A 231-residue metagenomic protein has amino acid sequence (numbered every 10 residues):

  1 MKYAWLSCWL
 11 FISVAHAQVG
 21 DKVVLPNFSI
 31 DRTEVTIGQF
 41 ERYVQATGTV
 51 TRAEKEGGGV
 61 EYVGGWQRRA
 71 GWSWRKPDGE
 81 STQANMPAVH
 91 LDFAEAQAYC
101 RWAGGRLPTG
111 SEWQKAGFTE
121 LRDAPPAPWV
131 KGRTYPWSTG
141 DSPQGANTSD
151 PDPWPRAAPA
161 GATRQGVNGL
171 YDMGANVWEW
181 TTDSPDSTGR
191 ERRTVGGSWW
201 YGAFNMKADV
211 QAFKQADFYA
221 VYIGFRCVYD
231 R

Functional and structural regions predicted by a protein language model:
M1-K76, F93-A94, T119-D123, Y222-R231: Short, compositionally biased
V50, E61-Y62, R68-A212, A216-V221: Functional-site microenvironments in short loops/helix caps that host divalent-cation chemistry
